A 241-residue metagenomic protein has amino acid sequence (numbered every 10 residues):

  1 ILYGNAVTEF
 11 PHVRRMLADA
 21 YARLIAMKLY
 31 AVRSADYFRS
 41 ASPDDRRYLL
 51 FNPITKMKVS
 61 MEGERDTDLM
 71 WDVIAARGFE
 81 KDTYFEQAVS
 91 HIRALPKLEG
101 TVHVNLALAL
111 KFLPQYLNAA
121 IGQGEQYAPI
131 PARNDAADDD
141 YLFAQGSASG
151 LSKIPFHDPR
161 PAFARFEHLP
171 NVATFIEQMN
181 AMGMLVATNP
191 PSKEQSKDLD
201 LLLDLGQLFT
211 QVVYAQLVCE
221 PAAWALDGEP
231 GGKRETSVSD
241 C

Functional and structural regions predicted by a protein language model:
I1-C241: Flavin-dependent oxidoreductase catalytic core characteristic of acyl-CoA dehydrogenase/oxidase-like enzymes
